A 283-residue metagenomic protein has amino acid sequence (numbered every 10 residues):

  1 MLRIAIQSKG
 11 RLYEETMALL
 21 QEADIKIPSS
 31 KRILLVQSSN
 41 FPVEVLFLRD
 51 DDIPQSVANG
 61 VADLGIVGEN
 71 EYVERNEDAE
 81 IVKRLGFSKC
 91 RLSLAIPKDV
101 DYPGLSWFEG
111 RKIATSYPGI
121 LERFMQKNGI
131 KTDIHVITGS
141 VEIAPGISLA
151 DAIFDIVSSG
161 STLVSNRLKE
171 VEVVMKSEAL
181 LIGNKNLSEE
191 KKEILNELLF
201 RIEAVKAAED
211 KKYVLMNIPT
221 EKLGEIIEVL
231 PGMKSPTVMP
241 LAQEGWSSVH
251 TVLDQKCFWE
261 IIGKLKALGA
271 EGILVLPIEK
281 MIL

Functional and structural regions predicted by a protein language model:
M1-P42, E69-E80, L85-R91, K98-L283: Small-molecule-sensing regulatory modules
Q37-Q55: Active-site-flanking structural segment that lines cofactor/substrate pockets
D51-S56, V61-D78: Pocket-flanking alpha-helical
